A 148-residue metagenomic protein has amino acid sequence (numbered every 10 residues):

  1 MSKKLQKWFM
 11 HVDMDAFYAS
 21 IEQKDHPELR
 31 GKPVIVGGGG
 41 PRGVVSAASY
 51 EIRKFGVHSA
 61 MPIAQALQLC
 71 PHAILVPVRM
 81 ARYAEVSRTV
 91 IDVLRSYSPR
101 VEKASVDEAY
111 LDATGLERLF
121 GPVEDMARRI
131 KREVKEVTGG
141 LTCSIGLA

Functional and structural regions predicted by a protein language model:
M1-A148: Gly/Gly-Pro- and Ser/Thr-rich, intrinsically disordered tail segments characteristic of DNA damage-repair and tolerance
